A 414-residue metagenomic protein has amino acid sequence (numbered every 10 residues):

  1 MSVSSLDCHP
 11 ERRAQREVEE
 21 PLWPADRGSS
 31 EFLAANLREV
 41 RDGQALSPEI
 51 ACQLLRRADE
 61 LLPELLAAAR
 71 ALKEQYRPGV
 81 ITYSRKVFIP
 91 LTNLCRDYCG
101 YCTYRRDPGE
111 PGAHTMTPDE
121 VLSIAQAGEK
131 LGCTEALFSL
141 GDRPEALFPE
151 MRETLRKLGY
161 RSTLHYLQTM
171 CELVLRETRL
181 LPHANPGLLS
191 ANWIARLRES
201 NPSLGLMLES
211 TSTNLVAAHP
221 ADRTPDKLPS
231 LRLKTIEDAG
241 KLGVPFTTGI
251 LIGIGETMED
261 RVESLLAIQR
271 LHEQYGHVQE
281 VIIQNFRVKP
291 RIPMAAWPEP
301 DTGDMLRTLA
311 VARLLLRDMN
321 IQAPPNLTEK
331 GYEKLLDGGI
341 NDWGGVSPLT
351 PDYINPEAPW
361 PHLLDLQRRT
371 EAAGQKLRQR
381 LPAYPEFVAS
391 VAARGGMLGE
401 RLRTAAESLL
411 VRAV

Functional and structural regions predicted by a protein language model:
M1-E11, E17-E60, Y76, L122 (+3 more regions): Auxiliary Fe-S-binding modules of radical SAM enzymes
A45, I50-G100, Y104-T115, D119-E120 (+2 more regions): N-terminal [4Fe-4S]-dependent radical SAM core
R70-A71, I89, E172, A195 (+1 more regions): Active-site phosphate/pyrophosphate- and oxyanion-stabilizing loops and adjacent acidic/basic residues in soluble
E74, N93, R176, E199 (+2 more regions): Solvent-exposed polar/charged
I81-V87, A136-F138, P182-A184, L204-L206 (+5 more regions): Hydrophobic faces of well-ordered beta-strands that scaffold small-molecule active sites in alpha/beta enzyme cores
R85-V87, G109, S139-G159, R287-P293 (+2 more regions): Glycine-rich, proline-tolerant flexible connector loops at the mouths of alpha/beta enzymes
V87-I89, D142-P144, P186-S190, S210-S212 (+5 more regions): Active-site-proximal loop/turn and secondary-structure-junction residues that shape catalytic pockets, frequently
R106-E273: Conserved Radical SAM active-site core
